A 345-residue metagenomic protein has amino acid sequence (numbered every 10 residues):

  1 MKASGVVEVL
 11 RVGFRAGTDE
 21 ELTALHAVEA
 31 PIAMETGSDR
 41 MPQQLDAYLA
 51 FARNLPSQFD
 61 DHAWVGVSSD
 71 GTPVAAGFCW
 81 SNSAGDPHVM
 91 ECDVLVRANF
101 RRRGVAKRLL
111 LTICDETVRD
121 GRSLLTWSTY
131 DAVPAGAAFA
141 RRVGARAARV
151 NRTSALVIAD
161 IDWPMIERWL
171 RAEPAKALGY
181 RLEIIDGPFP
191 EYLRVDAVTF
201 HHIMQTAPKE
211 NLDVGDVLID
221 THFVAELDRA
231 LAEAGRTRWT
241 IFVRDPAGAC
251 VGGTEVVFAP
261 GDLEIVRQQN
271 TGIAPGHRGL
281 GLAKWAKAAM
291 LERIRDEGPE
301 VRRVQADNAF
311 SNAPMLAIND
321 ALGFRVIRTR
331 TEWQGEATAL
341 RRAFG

Functional and structural regions predicted by a protein language model:
M1-L10, L110-E191, R330-G335: Acyl-donor-binding surface of acyltransferase catalytic domains
M1-N54, F59, V65, P174-H222 (+1 more regions): Short amphipathic alpha-helix that is part of the acyltransferase structural core
F14-A16, H26-A132, T153, P246 (+2 more regions): Conserved donor-binding loop and adjoining core beta-sheet/short helix segment in diverse acyl/aminoacyl transferases
R101, T126-A137, A274-R278, V304-L316 (+1 more regions): Conserved beta-strand-loop-alpha-helix junction that forms the acyl-donor binding cleft
R102-D115, R142, I273, G279-R293 (+2 more regions): Conserved acetyl-CoA-binding loop-helix of GNAT-fold acetyltransferases
V143-D162, W239, E292-G345: Active-site/acyl-donor-binding loops of N-acyltransferases
V198, H202, E210-R278, R328-F344: Glycine/serine-rich loop-strand microenvironments at binding/catalytic pocket rims
F242, A249-E255, L282, A289 (+2 more regions): Extended, compositionally biased non-globular segments
